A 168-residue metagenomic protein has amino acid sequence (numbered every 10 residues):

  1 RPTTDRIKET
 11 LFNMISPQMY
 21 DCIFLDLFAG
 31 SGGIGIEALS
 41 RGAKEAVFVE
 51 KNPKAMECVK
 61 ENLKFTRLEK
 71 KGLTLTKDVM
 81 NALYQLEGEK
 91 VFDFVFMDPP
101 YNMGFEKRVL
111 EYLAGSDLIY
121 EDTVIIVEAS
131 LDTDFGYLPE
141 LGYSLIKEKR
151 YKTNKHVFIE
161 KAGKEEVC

Functional and structural regions predicted by a protein language model:
R1-C168: Class I S-adenosyl-L-methionine-dependent methyltransferase catalytic core
